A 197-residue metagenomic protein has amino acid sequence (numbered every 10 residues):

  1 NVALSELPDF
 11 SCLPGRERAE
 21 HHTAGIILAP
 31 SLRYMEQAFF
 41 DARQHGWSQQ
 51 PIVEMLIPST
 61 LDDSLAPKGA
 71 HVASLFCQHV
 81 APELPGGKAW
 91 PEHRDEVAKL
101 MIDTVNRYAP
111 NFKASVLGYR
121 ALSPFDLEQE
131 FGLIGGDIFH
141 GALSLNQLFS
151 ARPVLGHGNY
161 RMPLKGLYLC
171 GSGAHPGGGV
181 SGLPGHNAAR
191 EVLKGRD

Functional and structural regions predicted by a protein language model:
N1-A66: Mid-domain catalytic core of redox enzymes that form a hydrophobic substrate pocket/lid adjacent to a catalytic redox
A3-D9, A70-V72, A89-M101, F139-D197: C-terminal structured subdomain/cap of oxidoreductase catalytic cores
A3-S5, G15, H22-L28, P67-L100: Conserved FAD/dinucleotide-binding core of flavoprotein oxidoreductases
L7-P8, I27, Y34-E36, F40-Q50 (+2 more regions): Flavin-binding catalytic cores
P8-S11, L61-S64, A81-L84, P124-D126 (+1 more regions): Flexible loop/turn segments at secondary-structure boundaries
S48-L56, R107-H175: A glycine-rich dinucleotide-binding beta-alpha-beta segment and adjacent secondary-structure elements that constitute
L84, P110, K194-D197: A generic secondary-structure boundary signal that marks alpha-helix termini
